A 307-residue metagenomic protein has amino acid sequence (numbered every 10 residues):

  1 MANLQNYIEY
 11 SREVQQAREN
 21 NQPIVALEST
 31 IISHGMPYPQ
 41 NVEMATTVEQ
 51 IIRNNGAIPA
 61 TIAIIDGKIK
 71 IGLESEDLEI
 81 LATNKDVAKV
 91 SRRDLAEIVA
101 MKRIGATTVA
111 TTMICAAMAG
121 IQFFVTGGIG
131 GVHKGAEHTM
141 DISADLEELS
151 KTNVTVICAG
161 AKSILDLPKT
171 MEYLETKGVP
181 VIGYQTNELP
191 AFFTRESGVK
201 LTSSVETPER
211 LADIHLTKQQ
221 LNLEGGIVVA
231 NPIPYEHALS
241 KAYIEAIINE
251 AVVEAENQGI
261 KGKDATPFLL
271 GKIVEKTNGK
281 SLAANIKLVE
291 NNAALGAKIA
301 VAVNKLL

Functional and structural regions predicted by a protein language model:
M1-N21: N- or domain-start disorder-to-order transition segments that initiate the globular core
Q16-E19, I24-V25, N54, C115-M118 (+6 more regions): Solvent-exposed alpha-helices and their adjacent loops that cap or buttress functional pockets in soluble metabolic
V25-L27, A60-I64, G105, F123-G128 (+5 more regions): General beta-strand structural signal in soluble alpha/beta enzymes
S29, H34-M36, V42-E97, Q220-E236 (+1 more regions): Glycine-rich nucleotide/cofactor/substrate-binding loop typically near the N-terminus or early in the first domain
E74-N153: Divalent-metal (Mg2+/Mn2+/Ca2+)-assisted nucleotide/phosphate chemistry catalytic cores
A106-T108, E137-S150, V154-E175, P208-D213: Active-site glycine-rich loop that binds ribose-phosphate moieties when present
R195-Q220: Anionic-ligand binding region
G225-L288: A C-terminal functional module that forms or caps the active site or interfaces directly with catalytic machinery
